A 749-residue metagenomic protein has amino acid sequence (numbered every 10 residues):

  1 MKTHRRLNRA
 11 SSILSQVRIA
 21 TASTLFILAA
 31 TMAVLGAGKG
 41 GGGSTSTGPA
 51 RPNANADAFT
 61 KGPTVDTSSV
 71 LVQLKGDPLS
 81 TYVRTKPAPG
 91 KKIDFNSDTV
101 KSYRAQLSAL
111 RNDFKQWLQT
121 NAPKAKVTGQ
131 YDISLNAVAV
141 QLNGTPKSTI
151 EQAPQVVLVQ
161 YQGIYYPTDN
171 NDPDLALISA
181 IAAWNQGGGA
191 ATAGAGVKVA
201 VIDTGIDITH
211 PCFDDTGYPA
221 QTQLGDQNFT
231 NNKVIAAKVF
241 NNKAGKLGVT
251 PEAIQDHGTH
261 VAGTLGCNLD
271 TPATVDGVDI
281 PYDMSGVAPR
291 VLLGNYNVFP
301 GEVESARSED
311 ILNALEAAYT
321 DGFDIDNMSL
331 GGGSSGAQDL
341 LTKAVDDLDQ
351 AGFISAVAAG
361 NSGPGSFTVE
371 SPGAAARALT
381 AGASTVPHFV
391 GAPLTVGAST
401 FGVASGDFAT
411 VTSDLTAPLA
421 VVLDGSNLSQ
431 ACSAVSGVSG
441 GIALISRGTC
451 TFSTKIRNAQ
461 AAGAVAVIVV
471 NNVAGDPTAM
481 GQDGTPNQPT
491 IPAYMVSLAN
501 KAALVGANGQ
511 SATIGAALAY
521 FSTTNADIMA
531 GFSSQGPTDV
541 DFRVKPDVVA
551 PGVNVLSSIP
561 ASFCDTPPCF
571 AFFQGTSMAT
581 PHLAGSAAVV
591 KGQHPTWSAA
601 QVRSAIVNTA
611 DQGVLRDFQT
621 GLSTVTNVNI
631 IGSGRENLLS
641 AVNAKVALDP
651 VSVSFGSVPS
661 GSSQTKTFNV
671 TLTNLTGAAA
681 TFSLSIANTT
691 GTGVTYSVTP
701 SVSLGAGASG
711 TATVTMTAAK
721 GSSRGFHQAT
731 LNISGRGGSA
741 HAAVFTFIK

Functional and structural regions predicted by a protein language model:
T45-T168: Inhibitory N-terminal propeptides of secreted protease zymogens
T45-T64, Q119, T128-Q130, Q141-E151 (+7 more regions): N-terminal domain-start motif of subtilase-like serine proteases
S46, T60-T67, Y82-R84, W184-R307 (+10 more regions): Subtilisin-like serine protease catalytic core
A195, L312, S662-N669, G710-A712 (+1 more regions): Short, solvent-exposed loop/turn segments enriched in Ser/Thr/Gly
I202, P211-D214, Y218-A220, N231 (+7 more regions): Structured lumen-facing ectodomains of secretory-pathway proteins
A262-G266, D270, T274, V298 (+7 more regions): Hydrolase catalytic cores
I528-S534, L638-L675, V698-S701, A718-G721: Beta-sheet-dominated interaction scaffolds and their linkers
K720-K749: Terminal connector regions
